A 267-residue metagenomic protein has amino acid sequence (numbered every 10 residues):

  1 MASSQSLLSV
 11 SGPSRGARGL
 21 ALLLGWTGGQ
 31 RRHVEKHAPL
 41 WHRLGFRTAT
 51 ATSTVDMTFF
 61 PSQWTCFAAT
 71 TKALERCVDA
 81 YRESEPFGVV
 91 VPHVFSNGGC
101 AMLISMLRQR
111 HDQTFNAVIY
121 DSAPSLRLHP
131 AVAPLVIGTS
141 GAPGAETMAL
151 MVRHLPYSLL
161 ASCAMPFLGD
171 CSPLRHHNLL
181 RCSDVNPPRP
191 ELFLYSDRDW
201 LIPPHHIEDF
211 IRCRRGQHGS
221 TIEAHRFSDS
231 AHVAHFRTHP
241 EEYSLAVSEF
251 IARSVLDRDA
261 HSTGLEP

Functional and structural regions predicted by a protein language model:
A2-T58, D197: Short, surface-exposed "cap/lid" segments of acyl-processing enzymes
S14, R153-E249, R253-S254, D259: Serine-hydrolase catalytic core
E35, T71, P204-E208: Short, surface-exposed alpha-helical segments at coil->helix boundaries
S53-V55, A123, D229: Active-site loop/turn elements of alpha/beta-hydrolase fold enzymes, especially the short glycine-/histidine-rich
V55-S84: Catalytic nucleophile-loop/oxyanion-hole region of alpha/beta-hydrolase and closely related hydrolase-like folds
E83-N97: Alpha/beta-hydrolase fold nucleophile elbow
A101-Q109, V118: Short glycine-enriched nucleophile-adjacent loop and the immediately C-terminal alpha-helix near the catalytic center
A117-P130: Active-site nucleophile loop of the alpha/beta-hydrolase fold
